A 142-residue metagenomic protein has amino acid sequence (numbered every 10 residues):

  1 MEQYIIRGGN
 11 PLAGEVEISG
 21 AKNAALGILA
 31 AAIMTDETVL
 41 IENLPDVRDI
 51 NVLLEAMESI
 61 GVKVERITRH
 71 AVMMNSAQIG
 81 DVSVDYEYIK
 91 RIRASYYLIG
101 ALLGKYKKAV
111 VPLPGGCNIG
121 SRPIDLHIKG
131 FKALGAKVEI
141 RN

Functional and structural regions predicted by a protein language model:
M1-N142: Structural preference for solvent-exposed beta-strand-turn elements and adjacent flexible terminal/loop segments within
